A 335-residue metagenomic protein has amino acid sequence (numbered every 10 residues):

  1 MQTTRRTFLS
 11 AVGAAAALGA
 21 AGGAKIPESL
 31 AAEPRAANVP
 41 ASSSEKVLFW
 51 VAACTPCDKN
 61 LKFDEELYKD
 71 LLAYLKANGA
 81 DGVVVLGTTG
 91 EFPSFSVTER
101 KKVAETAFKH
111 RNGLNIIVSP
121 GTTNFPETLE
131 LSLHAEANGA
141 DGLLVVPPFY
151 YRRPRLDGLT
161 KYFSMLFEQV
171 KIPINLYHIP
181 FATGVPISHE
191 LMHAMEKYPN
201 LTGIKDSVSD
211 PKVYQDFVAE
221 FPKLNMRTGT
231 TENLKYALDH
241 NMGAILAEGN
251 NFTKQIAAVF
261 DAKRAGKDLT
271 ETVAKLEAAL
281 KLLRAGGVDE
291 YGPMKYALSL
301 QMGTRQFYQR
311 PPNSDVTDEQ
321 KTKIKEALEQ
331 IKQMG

Functional and structural regions predicted by a protein language model:
M1-A15: N-terminal secretory signal peptides and thylakoid transit peptides that target proteins across membranes
G13, C54, T88, P148 (+2 more regions): Flexible loop residues that form catalytic and substrate-binding hotspots at small-molecule/glycan-binding clefts
A16-L18, L238-G335: Structured C-terminal cap/extension of enzyme domains
A24-R35: Signal peptide processing junction and immediate N-terminal pro/mature segment of secreted/exported proteins
P34-S43: N-terminal carbohydrate-binding accessory modules
S42-W50, P56-C57, K62-G184: Active-site beta->alpha loop and helix N-cap motifs at the rims of alpha/beta catalytic domains
K102, T106-H110, H134, N138 (+10 more regions): Alpha-helical structural signal in soluble globular domains
A182-E277, L283-G287: Catalytic alpha/beta core domains of metabolic enzymes, predominantly
